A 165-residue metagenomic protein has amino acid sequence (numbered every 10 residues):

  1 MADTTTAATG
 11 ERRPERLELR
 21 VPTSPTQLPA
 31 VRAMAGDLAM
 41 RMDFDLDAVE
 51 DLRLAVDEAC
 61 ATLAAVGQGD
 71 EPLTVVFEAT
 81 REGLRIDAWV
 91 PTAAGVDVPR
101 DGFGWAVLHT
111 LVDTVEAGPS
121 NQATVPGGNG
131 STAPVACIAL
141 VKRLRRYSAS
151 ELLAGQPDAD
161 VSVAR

Functional and structural regions predicted by a protein language model:
M1-E18, T62-R165: Conserved beta-strand-loop-beta-strand hairpin that lines the nucleotide-binding pocket of ATP/GTP-utilizing enzymes
E11-F44: Helix-loop-beta hinge of the Bergerat
P25, L46, E50, D97-G102: Ordered, soluble secondary-structure elements with a strong preference for glycine-centered loop motifs and nearby
D45-D70: Conserved ATP-binding N-box helix of the HATPase_c
